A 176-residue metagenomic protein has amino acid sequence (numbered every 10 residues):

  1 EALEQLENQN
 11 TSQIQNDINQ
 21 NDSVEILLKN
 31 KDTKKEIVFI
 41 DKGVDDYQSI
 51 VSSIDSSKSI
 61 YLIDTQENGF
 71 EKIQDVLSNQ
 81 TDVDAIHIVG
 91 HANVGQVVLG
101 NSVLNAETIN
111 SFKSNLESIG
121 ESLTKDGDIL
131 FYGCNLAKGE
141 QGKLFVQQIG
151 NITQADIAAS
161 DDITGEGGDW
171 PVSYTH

Functional and structural regions predicted by a protein language model:
E1-D32: Long, low-complexity repeat tracts used as extracellular stalks/passenger repeats and O-glycosylation platforms
N19, S49, G95-V97: Threonine/glycine-rich low-complexity segments that form extended coil/beta-edge repetitive scaffolds
E25-F70, D75-V76: A domain-level signal for caspase-like cysteine endopeptidase catalytic cores and their zymogen-processing architecture
D32-V38, S57-I60, D82-H87, K125-C134: Hydrophobic beta-strand segments of well-ordered beta-sheets in folded domains
D64-T65, N79, N110-F112: Solvent-exposed adhesion/ligand-recognition segments of exported proteins
F70-I73, E166-P171: Short, charged, surface-exposed secondary-structure boundary motifs
A85-G167: Catalytic cores of nucleophile-dependent amide-cleaving enzymes
T175-H176: Conserved small/polar residues in nucleotide/adenosyl-binding loops
